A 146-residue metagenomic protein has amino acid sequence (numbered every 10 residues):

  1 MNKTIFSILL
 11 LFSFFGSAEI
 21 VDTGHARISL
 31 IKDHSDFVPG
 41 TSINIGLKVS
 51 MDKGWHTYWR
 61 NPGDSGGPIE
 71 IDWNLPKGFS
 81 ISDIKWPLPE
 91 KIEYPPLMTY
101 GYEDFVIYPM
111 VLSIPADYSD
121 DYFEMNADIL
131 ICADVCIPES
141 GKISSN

Functional and structural regions predicted by a protein language model:
N2-I8: Sec-dependent signal peptide recognition, specifically the positively charged N-region followed immediately by
L9-L11, L47: Exposed boundary/loop context
S13-F15: N-terminal signal peptide c-region/cleavage motif recognized by signal peptidases
S17-N146: Extracellular/lumen-exposed scaffold segments
